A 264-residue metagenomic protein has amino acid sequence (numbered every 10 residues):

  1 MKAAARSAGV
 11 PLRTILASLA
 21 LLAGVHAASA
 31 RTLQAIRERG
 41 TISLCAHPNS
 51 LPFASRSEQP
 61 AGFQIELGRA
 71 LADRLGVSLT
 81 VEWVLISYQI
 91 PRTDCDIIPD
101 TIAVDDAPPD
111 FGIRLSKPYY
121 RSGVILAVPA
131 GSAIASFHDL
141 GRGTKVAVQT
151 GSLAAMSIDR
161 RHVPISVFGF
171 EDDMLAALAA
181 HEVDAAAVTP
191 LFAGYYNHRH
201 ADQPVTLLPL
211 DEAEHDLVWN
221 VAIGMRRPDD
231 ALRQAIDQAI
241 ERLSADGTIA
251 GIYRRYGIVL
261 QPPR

Functional and structural regions predicted by a protein language model:
R13-G24: Bacterial N-terminal signal peptides
R39-F63: Short glycine-rich His-centered loop
I42-S43, V77-S78, T93-T101, T144-K145 (+2 more regions): Alpha-to-beta junction loops
H47-P48, Y120-V128, H198-E241, G257-R264: Periplasmic-binding protein-like
A54-S57, G68-S78, S116, F137 (+4 more regions): Ligand-binding cleft/hinge of the Venus flytrap
A61, R69, D73, S78-L140 (+1 more regions): Acidic, polar ligand-binding/catalytic clefts
G62-R74, S132, H138, T150-L153 (+1 more regions): Extended ligand-binding regions for polar small-molecule ligands
T80-P91, G151, S166-A180: Short helix-initiation/N-cap motifs at beta->coil->alpha
